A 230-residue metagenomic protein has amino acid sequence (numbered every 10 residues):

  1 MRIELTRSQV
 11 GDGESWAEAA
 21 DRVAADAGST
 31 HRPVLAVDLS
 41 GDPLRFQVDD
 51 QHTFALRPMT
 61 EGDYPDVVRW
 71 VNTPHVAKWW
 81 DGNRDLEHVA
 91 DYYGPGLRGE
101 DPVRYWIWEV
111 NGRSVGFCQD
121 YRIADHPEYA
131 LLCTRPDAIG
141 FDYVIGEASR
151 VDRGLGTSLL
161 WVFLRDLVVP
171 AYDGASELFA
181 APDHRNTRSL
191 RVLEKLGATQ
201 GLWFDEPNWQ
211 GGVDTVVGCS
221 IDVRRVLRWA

Functional and structural regions predicted by a protein language model:
M1-Q47, T60-Y64, R113-A230: Acyl-donor (CoA/ACP) binding surface of acyl/acetyltransferases
D49-Q51: Short glycine-enriched loop/turn motifs at secondary-structure junctions
F54, R104, A175-L178: Residue-level recognition of the N-termini of beta-strands and the immediately preceding loop/turn
F54-R69: A short beta-loop-alpha structural element at the N-terminal edge of CoA-dependent acyl/N-acetyltransferase catalytic
A55-P58, I107, G218: Conserved beta-strand positions that form and line the central face of beta-propeller blades
R69-N83: Helix-loop element at the rim of GNAT/NAT acetyltransferase active sites that forms part of the acceptor-substrate
N83-Y105, V110: Active-site rim helix/loop that mediates acceptor-substrate recognition in acyltransferases
